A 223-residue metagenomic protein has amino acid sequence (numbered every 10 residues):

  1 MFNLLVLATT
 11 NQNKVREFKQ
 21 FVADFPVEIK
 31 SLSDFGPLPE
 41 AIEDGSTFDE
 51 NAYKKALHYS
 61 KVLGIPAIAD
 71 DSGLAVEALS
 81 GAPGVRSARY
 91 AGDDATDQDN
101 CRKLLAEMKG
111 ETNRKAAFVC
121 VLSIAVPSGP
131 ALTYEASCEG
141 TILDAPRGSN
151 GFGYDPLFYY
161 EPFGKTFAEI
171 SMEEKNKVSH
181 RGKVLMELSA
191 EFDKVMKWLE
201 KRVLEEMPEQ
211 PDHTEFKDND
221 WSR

Functional and structural regions predicted by a protein language model:
F2-V6, Q12-W221: Anionic-ligand binding patches
